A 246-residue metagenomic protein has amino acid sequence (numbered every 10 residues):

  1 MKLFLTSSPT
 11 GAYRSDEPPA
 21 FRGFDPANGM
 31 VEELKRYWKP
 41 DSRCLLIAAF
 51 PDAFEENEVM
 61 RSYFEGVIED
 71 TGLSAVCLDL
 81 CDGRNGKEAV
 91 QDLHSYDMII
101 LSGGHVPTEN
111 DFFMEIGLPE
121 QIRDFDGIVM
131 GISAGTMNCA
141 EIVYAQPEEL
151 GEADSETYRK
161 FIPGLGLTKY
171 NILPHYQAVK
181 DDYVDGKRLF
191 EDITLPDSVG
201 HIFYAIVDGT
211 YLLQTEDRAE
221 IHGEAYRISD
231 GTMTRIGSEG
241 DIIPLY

Functional and structural regions predicted by a protein language model:
M1-M98, T234: N-terminal beta1-alpha1 cap of cysteine-dependent amidohydrolase-like domains
M1-P40, A145, E149-Y246: C-terminal and late-domain segments of enzyme folds
L5, M98-S102, M130, N171-I172: Structural motif
D41, Y96, F125-D126, T168: Short, well-ordered alpha-helix to beta-strand connector turns
D92, E115-G127: Catalytic-core regions built around general acid/base machinery
L101-S102, R123-I142: Catalytic nucleophile loop
V106-E115: Glycine/threonine-rich flexible loop motifs
